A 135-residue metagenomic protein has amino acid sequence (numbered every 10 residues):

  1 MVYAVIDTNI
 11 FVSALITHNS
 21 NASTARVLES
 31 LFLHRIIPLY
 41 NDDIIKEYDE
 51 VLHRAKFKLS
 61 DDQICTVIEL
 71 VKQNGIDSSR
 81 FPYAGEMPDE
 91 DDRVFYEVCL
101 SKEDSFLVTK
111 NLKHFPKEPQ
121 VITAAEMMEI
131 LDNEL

Functional and structural regions predicted by a protein language model:
M1-S20: Metal-dependent nucleic-acid phosphoesterase active-site entry motif
V5-I6, S23-H53: PIN/NYN-family metal-dependent endoribonuclease catalytic core
T8, D42, K110-L112: Short secondary-structure boundary segments
F57-K58: Membrane interface segments of multi-pass transport proteins and intramembrane proteases
D61-K72: Short, well-structured alpha-helical segments
K72-L107: Active-site neighborhoods of divalent-metal-dependent phosphate/nucleic-acid chemistry enzymes
S105-F106, L112-L135: Acidic, PIN/NYN-like endoribonuclease modules and their adjacent C-terminal/linker elements
